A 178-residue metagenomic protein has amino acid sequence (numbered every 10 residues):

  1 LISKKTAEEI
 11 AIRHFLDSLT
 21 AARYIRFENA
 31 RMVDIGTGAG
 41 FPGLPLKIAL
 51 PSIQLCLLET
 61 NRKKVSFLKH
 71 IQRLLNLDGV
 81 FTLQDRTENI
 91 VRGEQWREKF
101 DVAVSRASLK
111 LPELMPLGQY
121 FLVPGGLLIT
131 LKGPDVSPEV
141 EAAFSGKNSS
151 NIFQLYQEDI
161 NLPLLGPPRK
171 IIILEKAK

Functional and structural regions predicted by a protein language model:
L1-N29, V33, K63-V80: Class I SAM-dependent transferase core
R31, V102, G125-L127: Short glycine-centered segments of the SAM/dcSAM-binding site in methyltransferase folds
A39-S52: Conserved SAM-binding loop of SAM-dependent methyltransferases across substrates and taxa, primarily the Class I
L50, L122-P124: Helix-to-beta-strand junctions that scaffold the AdoMet/dcAdoMet cofactor pocket in Class I SAM-dependent enzymes
Q54-E59: Conserved SAM-binding motif I beta-strand of class I
E88-V102: A short acidic, Gly/Pro-enriched loop at the edge of an enzyme's catalytic core that lines a small-molecule cofactor
G125-D135: Conserved beta-strand signature within the Rossmann-like core of class I S-adenosyl-L-methionine
P134-K178: Active-site capping/gating segments
